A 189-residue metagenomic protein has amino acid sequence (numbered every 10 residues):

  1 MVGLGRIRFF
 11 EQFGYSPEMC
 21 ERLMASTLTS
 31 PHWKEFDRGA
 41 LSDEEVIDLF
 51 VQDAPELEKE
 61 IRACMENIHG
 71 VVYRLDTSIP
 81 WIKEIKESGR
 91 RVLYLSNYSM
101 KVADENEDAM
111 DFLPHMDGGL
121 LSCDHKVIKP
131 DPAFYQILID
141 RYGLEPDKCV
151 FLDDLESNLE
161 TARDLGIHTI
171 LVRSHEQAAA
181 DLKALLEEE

Functional and structural regions predicted by a protein language model:
M1-T29, D164-L165, S174: Active-site neighborhood of HAD-like aspartate-dependent phosphohydrolases
R6-F10, V46-V51, M65-I68, V102-N106: Hydrophobic alpha-helical core bundles mediating ligand binding, dimerization, or RNAP-core interactions
R8, P31, E45, L49 (+6 more regions): Alpha-helical elements of Rossmann-like donor-binding domains used by nucleotide-donor carbohydrate transfer enzymes
Y15-A25, A54-E66: Short, surface-exposed acidic
W33-C64: A metal-dependent, Asp-based hydrolase signature
E60-E107: Substrate-recognition element of Asp-dependent hydrolases with the DxDx(T/V) motif
S99-M100, D104-E189: Asp-based, Mg2+/Mn2+-dependent phosphohydrolase catalytic module
